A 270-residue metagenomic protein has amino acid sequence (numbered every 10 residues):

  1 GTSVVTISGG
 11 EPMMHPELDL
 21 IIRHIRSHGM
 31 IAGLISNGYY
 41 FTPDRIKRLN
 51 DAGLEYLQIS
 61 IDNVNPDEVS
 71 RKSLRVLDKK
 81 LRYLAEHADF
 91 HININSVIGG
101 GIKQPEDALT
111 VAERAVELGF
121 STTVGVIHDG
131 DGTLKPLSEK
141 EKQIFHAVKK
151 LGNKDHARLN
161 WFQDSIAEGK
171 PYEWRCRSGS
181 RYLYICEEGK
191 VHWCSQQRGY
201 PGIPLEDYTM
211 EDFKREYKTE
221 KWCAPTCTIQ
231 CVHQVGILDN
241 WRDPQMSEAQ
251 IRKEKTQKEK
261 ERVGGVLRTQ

Functional and structural regions predicted by a protein language model:
G1-Y56, K258, Q270: Conserved alpha-helical substructure of the radical SAM core
S8-E11, I35, S70, G101 (+1 more regions): A generic secondary-structure micro-motif detector that highlights 1-2 residue hydrophobic/ambivalent hotspots embedded
H15, G101-I102, Y217: Short, solvent-exposed loop/helix junctions and linker helices that flank or host conserved functional motifs
H15, H87, E220: Acidic-histidine catalytic/liganding microenvironments
E17, D107, T219: Conserved acidic
I31, K47, D51-Y56, S60-H192 (+2 more regions): Radical SAM enzyme [4Fe-4S]-AdoMet core and its adjacent flexible, acidic and glycine-rich loops/tails across
E188-Q270: Flexible mid-to-C-terminal extensions adjoining Fe-S/redox cofactors in radical SAM and related proteins
